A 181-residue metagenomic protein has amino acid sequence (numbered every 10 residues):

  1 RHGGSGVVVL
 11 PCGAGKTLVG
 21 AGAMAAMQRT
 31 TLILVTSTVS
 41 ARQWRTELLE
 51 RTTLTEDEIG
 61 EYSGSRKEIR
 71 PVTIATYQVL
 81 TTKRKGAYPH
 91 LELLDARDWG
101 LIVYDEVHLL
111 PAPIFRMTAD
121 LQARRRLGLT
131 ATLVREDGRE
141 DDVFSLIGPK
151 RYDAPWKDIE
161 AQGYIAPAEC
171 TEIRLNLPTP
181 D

Functional and structural regions predicted by a protein language model:
H2-M27: Walker A/P-loop
C12-A14, T76, T130: Conserved phosphate-coupling serine/threonine residues in phosphotransfer and NTP-handling enzymes
T30-S37: Conserved RecA-like ASCE P-loop NTPase motor core of nucleic-acid helicases/translocases
T38-R66: Conserved helix-turn-beta segment of the N-terminal RecA-like "Helicase ATP-binding" lobe in SF1/SF2 helicases
R42-Q43, T82-K83, R135-R139, A154 (+1 more regions): Switch/connector loops and helix/strand junctions flanking conserved nucleotide-binding motifs in nucleotide-processing
S63-L101, L109-M117: Conserved helix/coil segment N-terminal to the catalytic DExD/H
G100-L101, H108-T171: Post-DEXD/H (motif II) to motif III coupling segment of the RecA-like Helicase ATP-binding lobe
